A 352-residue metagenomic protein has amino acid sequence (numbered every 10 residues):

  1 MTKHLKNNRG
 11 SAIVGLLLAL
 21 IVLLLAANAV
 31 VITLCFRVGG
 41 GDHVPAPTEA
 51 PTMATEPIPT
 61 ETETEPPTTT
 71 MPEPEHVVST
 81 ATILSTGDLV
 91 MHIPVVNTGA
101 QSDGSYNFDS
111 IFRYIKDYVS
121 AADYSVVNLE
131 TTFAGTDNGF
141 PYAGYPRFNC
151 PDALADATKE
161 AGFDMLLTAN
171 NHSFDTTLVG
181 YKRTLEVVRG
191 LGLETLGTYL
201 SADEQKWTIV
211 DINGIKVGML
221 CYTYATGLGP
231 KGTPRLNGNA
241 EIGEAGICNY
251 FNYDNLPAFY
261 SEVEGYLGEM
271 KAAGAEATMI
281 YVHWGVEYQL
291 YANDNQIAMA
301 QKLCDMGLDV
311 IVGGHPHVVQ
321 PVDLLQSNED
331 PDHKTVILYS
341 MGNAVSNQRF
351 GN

Functional and structural regions predicted by a protein language model:
M1-I13: N-terminal Lys/Arg-rich, disordered targeting/topogenic segments
K3-K6, E61-E65: Intrinsically disordered, low-complexity polyampholyte segments enriched for Lys and acidic residues
G15-G41, T52-M53, I58-P59, E65-N352: Acidic, metal/ion-coordinating pockets
V44-E49: Juxtamembrane extracytosolic/periplasmic "stalk" immediately C-terminal to the first targeting helix
